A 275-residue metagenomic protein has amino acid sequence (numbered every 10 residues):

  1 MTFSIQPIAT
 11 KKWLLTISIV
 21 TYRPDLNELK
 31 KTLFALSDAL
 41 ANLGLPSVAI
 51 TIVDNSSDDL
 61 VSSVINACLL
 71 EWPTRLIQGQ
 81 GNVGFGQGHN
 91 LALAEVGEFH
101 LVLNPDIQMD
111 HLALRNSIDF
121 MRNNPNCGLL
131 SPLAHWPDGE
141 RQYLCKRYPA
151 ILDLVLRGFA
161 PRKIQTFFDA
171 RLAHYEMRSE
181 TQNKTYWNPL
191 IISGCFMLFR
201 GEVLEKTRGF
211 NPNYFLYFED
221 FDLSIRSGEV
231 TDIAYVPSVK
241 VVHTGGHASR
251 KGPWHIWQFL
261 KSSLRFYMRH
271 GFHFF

Functional and structural regions predicted by a protein language model:
P24-A41: Short, well-formed alpha-helical segments that are part of the catalytic scaffolds of diverse glycosyltransferases
A35, I52-S62: A conserved acidic beta->alpha catalytic loop
L60, G86-Q87, I107-F120: Acidic donor-binding/catalytic loop of UDP-sugar-dependent glycosyltransferases, especially processive GT2
Q78-V96: Glycine-rich, basic loop-to-helix element that forms the pyrophosphate-binding segment of sugar-nucleotide handling
H100: Short aromatic/hydrophobic "clamp" motif used to bind/position activated sugar donors
H111-L144: Conserved donor NDP-sugar-binding/catalytic core segment of glycosyltransferases
P149-P189: Short, flexible, basic/aromatic active-site loop/helix in glycosyltransferases
T181-K240: A short, conserved alpha-helix in the catalytic core of glycosyltransferases
